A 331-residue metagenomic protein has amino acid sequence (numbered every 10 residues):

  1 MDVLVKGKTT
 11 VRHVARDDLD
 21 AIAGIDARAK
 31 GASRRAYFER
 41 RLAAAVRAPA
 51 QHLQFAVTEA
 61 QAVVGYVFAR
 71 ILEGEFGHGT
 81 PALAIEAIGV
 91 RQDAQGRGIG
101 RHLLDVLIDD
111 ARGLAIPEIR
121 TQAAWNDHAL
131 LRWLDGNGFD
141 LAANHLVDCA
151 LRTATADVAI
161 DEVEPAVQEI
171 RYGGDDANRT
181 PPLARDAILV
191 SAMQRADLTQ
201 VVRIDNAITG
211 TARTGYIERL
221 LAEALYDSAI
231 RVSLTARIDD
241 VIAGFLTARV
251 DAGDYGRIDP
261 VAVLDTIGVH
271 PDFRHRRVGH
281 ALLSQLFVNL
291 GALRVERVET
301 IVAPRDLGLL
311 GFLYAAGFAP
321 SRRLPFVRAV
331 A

Functional and structural regions predicted by a protein language model:
D2-L4, L151-S191: Acyltransferase donor/substrate-recognition loop-hinge adjacent to the catalytic core
L4, R16, G24-T80, E86 (+3 more regions): Acetyl-CoA-dependent GNAT
T9-I22, A187-V201: A short beta-loop-alpha structural element at the N-terminal edge of CoA-dependent acyl/N-acetyltransferase catalytic
I85-Q95, L264-R274, V302: A short, internal acetyl-CoA/4′-phosphopantetheine-binding micro-motif in the GNAT/acyltransferase core
V90, G96-D109, H275-V288, A315: Conserved acetyl-CoA-binding loop-helix of GNAT-fold acetyltransferases
A111-A123, L290-V302: Conserved GNAT acetyl-CoA-binding A-motif
T121-L130, T300-L310, V327: Conserved beta-strand-loop-alpha-helix junction that forms the acyl-donor binding cleft
D135-H145, Y314-R323: Conserved acetyl-CoA-binding loop of GNAT-fold acetyltransferases
